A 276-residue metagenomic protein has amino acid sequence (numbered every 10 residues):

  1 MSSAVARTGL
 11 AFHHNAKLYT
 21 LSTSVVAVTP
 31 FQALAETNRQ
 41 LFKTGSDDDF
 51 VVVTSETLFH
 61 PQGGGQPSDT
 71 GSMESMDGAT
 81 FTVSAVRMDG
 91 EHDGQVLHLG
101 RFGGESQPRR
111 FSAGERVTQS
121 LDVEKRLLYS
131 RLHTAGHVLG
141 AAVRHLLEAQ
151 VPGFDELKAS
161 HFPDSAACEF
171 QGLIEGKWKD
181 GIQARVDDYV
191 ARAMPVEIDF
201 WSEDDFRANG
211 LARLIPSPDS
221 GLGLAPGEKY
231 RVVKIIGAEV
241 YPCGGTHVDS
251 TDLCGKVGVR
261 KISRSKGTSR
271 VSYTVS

Functional and structural regions predicted by a protein language model:
M1-S276: Active-/binding-site microenvironments in catalytic and ligand-binding cores
